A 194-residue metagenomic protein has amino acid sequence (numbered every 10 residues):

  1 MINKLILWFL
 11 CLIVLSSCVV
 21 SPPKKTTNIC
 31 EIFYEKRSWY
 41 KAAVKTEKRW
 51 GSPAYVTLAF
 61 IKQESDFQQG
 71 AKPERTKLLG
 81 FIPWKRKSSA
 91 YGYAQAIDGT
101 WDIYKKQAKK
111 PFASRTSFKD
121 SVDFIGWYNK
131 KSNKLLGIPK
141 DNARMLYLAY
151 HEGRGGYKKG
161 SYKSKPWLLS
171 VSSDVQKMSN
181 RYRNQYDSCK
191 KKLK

Functional and structural regions predicted by a protein language model:
I2-C11: Sec-dependent signal peptide recognition, specifically the positively charged N-region followed immediately by
S16-S17: C-terminal motif of bacterial Sec signal peptides marking the signal peptidase cleavage site
V20-K194: Catalytic glycan-binding domains that act on GlcNAc-containing polysaccharides
